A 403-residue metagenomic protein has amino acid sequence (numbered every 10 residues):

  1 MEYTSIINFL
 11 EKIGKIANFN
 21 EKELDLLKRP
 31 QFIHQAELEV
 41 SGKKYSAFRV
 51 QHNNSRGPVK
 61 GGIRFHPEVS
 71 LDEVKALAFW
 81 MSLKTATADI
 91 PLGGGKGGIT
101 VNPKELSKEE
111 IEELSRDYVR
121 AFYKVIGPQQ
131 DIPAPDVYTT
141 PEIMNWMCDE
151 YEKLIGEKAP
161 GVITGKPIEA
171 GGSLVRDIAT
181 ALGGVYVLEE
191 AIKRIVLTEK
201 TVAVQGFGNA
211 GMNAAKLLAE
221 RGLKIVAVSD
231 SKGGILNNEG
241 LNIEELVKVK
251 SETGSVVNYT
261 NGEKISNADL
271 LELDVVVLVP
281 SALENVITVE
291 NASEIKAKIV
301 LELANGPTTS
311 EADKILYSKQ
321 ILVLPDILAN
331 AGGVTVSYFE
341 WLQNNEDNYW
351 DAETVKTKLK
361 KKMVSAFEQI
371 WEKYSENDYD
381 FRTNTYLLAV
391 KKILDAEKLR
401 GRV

Functional and structural regions predicted by a protein language model:
E2-E37: Short, Gly/Pro- and small/polar-rich lid/capping loops
S5-N8, V69-D72, L106-D117, Y138-E142 (+17 more regions): Conserved active-site and cofactor/substrate-binding residues in soluble primary-metabolism enzymes
P30-P103: Glycine-rich, N-terminal phosphate-binding loop and its surrounding beta-alpha-beta segment
T85-T198: Glycine/serine-rich phosphate-binding loop and adjoining beta1-alpha1 elements at the start of nucleotide-handling
T164-P167, G172-D274: Glycine-rich phosphate/diphosphate-binding loop of Rossmann-like nucleotide-binding domains
A191, S293, A297-V403: Adenosine-phosphate binding glycine-rich loop
G233-V323: Rossmann-like adenosine-cofactor binding region
